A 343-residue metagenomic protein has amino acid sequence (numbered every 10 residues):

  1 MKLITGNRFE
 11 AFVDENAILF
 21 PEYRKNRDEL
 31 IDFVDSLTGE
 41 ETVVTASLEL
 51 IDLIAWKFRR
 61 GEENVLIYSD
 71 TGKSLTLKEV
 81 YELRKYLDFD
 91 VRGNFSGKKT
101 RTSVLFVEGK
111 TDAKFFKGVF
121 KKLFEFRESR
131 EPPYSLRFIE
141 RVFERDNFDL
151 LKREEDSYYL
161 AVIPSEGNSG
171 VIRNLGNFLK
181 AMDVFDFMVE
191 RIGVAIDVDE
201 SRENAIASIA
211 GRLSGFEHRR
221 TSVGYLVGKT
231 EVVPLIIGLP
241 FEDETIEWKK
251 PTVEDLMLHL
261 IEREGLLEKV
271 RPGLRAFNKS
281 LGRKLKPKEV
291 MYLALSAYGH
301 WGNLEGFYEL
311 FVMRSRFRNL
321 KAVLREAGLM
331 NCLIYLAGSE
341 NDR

Functional and structural regions predicted by a protein language model:
K2, A17-I18, E40-V44, E63-I67 (+3 more regions): Hydrophobic beta-strand segments of well-ordered beta-sheets in folded domains
R8-A11, I18-N26, E49-I51, D112 (+2 more regions): Short acidic, S/G/P-rich loop/turn micro-motifs used as interaction or catalytic elements
V13, R27-T38, L48-A55, R59 (+4 more regions): Residue-level detector of alpha-helical secondary structure
N26-I31, S169-A181, E203-T221: Well-ordered, non-membrane alpha-helical segments in soluble/globular domains
D35-V43, K57-I67, E125-S129, M188 (+1 more regions): Structural alpha-beta junctions
A46, L50-D52, R59-D186, G193: RecA-like P-loop NTPase motor core
V189-S296: Activity-critical C-terminal alpha-helical subdomain
L260, G265, V270-R343: Extended, basic/helix-rich recognition subdomains
